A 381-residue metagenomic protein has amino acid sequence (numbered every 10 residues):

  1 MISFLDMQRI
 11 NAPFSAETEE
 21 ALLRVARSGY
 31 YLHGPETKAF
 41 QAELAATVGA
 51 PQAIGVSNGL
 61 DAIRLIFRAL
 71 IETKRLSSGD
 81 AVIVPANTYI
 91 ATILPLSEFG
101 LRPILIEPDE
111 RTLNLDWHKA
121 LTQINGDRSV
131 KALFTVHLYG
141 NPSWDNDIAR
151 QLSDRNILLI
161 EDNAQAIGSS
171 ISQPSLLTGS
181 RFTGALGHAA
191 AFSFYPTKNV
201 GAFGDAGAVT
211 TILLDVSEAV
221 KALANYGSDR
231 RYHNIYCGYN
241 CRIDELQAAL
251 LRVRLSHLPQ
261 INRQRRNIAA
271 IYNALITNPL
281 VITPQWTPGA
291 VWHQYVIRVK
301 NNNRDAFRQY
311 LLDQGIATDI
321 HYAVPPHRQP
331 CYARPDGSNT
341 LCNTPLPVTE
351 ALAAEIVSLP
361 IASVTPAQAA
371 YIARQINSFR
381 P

Functional and structural regions predicted by a protein language model:
M1-Y30, P35, P360: N-terminal "arm"/small-domain region of PLP-dependent enzymes with the aminotransferase-like
Q8, E20, T37-E43, T47-A53 (+7 more regions): PLP-dependent aminotransferase class I/II
P13, L76, R265: Pyridoxal 5′-phosphate
Y30, G34-A81, L94-F99, L105-E107: Phosphate-binding glycine-rich loop
N87-I93: Conserved coil-to-alpha-helix start sites within the AMP-binding
F99, D154-R155, Q314: Helix C-cap/helix->beta junction micro-motif
R102-T112, D319: Short beta-strand->loop structural element characteristic of the AMP-binding/adenylate-forming
R111-A202, A208, S358: Active-site phosphate-binding strand-loop segment of PLP-dependent enzymes
